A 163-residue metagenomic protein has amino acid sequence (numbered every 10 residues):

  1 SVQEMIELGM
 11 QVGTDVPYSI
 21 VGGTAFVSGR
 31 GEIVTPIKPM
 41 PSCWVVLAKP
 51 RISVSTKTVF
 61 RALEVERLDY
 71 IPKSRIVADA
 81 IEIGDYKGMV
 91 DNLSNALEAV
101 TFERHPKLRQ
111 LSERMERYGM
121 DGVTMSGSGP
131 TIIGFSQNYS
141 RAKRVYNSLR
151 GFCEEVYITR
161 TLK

Functional and structural regions predicted by a protein language model:
S1-V54: Alpha/beta catalytic cores of group-transfer enzymes, especially the acyltransferase/condensing modules of polyketide
I6, A80-K163: Glycine-rich, charge-dense phosphate/pyrophosphate-binding loop(s) and the adjacent flexible "lid"/catalytic subdomain
I20, K38, F60-L63, Y146: Short, flexible helix/strand-to-coil boundary loops that buttress conserved ligand/catalytic motifs in alpha/beta
V27, V34, V59, V77 (+1 more regions): Short clusters of hydrophobic/aromatic residues that line enzyme substrate/ligand-binding pockets
R51-Y70, R75-I76: A short core secondary-structure module
